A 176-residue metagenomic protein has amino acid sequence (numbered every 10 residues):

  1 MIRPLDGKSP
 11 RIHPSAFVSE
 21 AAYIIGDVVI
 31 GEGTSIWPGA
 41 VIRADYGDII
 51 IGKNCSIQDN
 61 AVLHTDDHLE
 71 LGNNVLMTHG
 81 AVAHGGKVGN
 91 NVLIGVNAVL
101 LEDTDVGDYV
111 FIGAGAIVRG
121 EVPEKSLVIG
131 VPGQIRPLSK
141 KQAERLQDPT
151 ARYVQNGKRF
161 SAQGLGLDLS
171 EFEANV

Functional and structural regions predicted by a protein language model:
M1-R11, D45-D48, K53, D59-N60 (+2 more regions): Glycine-rich hexapeptide-repeat left-handed beta-helix
G7, R11-H64: A positional/architectural concept
